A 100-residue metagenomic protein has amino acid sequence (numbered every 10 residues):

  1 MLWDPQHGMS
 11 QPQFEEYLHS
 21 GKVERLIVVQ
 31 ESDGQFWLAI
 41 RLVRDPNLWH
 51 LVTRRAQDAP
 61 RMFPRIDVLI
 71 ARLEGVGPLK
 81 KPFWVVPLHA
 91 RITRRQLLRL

Functional and structural regions predicted by a protein language model:
M1, M9-Q11, V52, A56 (+1 more regions): A near-ubiquitous, low-amplitude feature marking generic local secondary-structure context
L2-W3, F14, K22-V23, I27 (+2 more regions): Acidic, low-complexity intrinsically disordered regions
D4-A39, D45: Short N-terminal "domain-start" leader segments that mark the transition from disordered tails or signal peptides into
G8, M62-F63: Short aromatic/basic micro-patch
E16-H19, L38, L51, R65 (+1 more regions): Intrinsically disordered, low-complexity regions enriched in small/polar residues
V29-D58, L79, P87-A90: Short aromatic-glycine-(Arg/Gly/Cys) micro-motifs in beta-strand/loop hairpins
F63-R99: Short, compact, well-ordered microdomains
